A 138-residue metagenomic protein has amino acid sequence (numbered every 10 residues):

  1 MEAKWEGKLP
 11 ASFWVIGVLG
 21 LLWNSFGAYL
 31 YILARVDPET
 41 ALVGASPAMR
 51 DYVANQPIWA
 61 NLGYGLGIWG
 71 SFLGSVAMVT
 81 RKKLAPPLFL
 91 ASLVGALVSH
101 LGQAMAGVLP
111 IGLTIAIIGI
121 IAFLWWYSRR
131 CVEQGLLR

Functional and structural regions predicted by a protein language model:
M1-R138: Topology signature of small-to-medium multi-pass alpha-helical membrane proteins
